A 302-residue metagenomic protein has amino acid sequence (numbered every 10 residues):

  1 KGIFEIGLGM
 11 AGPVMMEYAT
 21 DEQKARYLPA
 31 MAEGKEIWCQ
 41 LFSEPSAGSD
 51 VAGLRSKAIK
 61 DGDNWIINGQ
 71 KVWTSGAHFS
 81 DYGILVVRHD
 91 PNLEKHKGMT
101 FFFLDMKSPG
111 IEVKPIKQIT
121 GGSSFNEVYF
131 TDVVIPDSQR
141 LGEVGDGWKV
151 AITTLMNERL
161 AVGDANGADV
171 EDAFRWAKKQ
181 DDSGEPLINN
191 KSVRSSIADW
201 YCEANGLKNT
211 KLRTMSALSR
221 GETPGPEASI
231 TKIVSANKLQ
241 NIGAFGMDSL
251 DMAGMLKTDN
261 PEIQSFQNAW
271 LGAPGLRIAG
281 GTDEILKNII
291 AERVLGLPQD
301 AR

Functional and structural regions predicted by a protein language model:
K1-K35, S75-Y82, A204, L218-P226 (+3 more regions): Internal helix-loop-helix
F4, S46-S49, W73-G76, P91-L93 (+1 more regions): Short Gly/Pro-enriched turn/cap motifs at secondary-structure boundaries
G34-F42: A short, Trp-centered hydrophobic/proline-enriched beta-strand micro-motif
S56-I59: A structural signal for short hydrophobic beta-strand segments in well-ordered beta-sheet cores
D63-N64, N68-K114: A short core secondary-structure module
I111-K208, L276: Glycine-rich beta->alpha junctions and the first turn(s) of the following alpha-helix
G145-G163, L250-R302: Glycine-rich phosphate/cofactor-binding loops in nucleotide/flavin-utilizing enzymes
D182, I188-R194, N205-N260: C-terminal helix-coil-helix/basic helical segment that borders enzyme active sites and/or dimer interfaces and provides
